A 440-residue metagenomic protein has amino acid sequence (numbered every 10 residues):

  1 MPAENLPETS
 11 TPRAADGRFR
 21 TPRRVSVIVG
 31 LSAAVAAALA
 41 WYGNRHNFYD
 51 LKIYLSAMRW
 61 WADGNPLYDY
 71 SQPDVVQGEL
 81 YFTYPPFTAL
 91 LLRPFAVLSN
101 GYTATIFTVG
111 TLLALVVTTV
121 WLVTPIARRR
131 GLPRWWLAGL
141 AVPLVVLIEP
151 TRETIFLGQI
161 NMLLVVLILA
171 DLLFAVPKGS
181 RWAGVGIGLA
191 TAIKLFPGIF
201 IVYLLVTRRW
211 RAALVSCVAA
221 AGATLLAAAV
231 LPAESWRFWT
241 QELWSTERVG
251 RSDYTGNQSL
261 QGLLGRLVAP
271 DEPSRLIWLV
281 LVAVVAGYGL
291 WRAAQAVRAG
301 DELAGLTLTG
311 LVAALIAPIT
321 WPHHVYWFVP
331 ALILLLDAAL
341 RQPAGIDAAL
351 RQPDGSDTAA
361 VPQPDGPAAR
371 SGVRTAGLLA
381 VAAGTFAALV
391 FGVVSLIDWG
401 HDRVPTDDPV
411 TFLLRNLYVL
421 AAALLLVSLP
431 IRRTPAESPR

Functional and structural regions predicted by a protein language model:
P2-R181, W210-P322, P405-L413, R432-R440: Primarily membrane-embedded glycan-assembly and transfer machineries that use lipid-linked glycans
N5-A15, A338-V373: Intrinsically disordered, low-complexity terminal tails and inter-domain linkers enriched for S/T/G/P/D/E
V117, W121, V166-P177, L204 (+2 more regions): Transmembrane alpha-helices and membrane-interface helical segments of multi-pass integral membrane enzymes
R181-L204, T309-I316: Membrane-interface alpha helices of multi-pass inner-membrane proteins
G184-I187, E234-Q241, Y326-P330, A376-L378 (+1 more regions): A cytosolic-side transmembrane-helix exit/cap motif
G198-A221, R341-Q342: Perimembrane helix-loop-helix junctions
P322-L336, R415: Hydrophobic/aromatic-rich transmembrane helices and adjacent perimembrane loops
L336-D337, D357-A360, D365-R440: Aromatic-enriched
